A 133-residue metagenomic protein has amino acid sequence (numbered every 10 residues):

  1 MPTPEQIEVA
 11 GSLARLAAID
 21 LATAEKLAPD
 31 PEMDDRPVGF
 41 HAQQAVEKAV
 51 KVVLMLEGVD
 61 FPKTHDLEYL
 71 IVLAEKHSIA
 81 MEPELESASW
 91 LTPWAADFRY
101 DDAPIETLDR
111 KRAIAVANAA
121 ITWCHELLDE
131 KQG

Functional and structural regions predicted by a protein language model:
M1-G133: Terminal alpha-helical segments
